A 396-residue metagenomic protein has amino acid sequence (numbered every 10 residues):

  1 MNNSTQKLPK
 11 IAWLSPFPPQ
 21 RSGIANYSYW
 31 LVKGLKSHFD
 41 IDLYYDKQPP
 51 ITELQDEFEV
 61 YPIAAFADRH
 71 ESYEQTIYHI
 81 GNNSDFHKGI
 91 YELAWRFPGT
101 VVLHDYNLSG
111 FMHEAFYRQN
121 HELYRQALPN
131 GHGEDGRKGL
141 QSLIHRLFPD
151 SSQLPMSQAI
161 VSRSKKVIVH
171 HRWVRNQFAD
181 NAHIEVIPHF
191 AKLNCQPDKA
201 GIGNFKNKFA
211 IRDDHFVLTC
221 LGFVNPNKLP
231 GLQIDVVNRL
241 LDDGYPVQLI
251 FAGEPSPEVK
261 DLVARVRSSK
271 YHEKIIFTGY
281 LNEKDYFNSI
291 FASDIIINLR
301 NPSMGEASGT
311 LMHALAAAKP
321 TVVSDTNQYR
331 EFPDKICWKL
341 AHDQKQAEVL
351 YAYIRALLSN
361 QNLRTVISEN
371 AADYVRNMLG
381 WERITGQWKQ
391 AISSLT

Functional and structural regions predicted by a protein language model:
R146-I184, A191-C195: A short, active-site helix/loop in glycosyltransferases that binds the activated sugar's phosphate group
K165, I290-G305, K319: Acidic donor-binding loop of glycosyltransferase active sites
Q196-I211: A short helix/loop element that forms part of the nucleotide-sugar donor recognition site in Leloir-type
N207, A356, L363-N377: A short, well-ordered alpha-helix in the C-terminal region of glycosyltransferases
R212-K228, I234-V237, I250: Conserved donor-binding/catalytic core segment of Leloir-type glycosyltransferases
L221, Q248-D261: Glycosyltransferase donor-sugar binding loop
K260-F287: Nucleotide-activated donor-binding/catalytic signature segment of Leloir-type glycosyltransferases, i.e., the conserved
R330-R355: Change "using UDP/GDP/dTDP sugars" to "using nucleotide sugars
